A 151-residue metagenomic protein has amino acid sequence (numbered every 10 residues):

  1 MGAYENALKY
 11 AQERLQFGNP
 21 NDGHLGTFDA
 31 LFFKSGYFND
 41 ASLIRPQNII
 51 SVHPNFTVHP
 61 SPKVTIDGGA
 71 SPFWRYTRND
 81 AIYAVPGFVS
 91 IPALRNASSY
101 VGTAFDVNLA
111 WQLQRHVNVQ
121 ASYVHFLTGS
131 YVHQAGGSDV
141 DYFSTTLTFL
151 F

Functional and structural regions predicted by a protein language model:
M1-H59, K63-G69, W74-L94: Extracellular/periplasmic loop regions
A41, A121, H125-L127: Transmembrane beta-strand segments that form the barrel wall of outer-membrane beta-barrel proteins
N48-V52, V101-F105, D139-F143: Residues that define the transmembrane beta-barrel architecture of outer-membrane proteins
P54, G102-Q112, V117, T148: Conserved C-terminal beta-signal and adjacent last beta-strands/turns of outer-membrane beta-barrel proteins
V58, W111, H125, F149-F151: Residue-level signature of outer-membrane beta-barrel architecture
H59, Y100, Q112-Q114, S138: Surface-exposed coil/turn segments at beta-strand junctions on protein surfaces, enriched
K63-I66, W111, R115-A121: Repeated loop/turn-to-beta-strand initiation elements of outer-membrane beta-barrel proteins
S98-S99, S130-L150: C-terminal beta-signal and terminal closure region of outer-membrane beta-barrel proteins
